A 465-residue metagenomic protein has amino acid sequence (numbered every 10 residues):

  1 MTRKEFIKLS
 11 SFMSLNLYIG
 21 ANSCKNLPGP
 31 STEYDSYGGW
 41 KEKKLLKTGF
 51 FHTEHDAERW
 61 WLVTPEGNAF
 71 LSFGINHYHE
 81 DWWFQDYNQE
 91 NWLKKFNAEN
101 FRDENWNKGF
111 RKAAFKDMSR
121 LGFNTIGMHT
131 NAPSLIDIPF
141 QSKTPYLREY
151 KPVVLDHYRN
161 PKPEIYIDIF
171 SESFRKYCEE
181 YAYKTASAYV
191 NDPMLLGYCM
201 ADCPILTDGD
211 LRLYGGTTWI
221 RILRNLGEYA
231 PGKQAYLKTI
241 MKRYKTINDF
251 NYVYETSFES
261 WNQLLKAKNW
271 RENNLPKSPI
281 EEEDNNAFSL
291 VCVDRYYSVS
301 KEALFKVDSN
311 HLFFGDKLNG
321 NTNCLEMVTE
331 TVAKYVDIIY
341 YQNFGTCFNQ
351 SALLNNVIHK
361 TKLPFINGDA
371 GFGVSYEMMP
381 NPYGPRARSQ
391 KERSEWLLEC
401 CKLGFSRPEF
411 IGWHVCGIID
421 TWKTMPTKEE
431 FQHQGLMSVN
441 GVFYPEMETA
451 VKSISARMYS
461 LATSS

Functional and structural regions predicted by a protein language model:
E5-N26: N-terminal export signals
T32-Q141, L155-N191, E283-V291, C416: Active-site-adjacent substrate/metal-binding segments within catalytic domains of carbohydrate-active enzymes
A57, P65, M194-M327: Polysaccharide-binding and catalytic clefts of secreted carbohydrate-active enzymes
N68, L121-T125, S142-P145, N191-G197 (+4 more regions): Loop/turn elements at helix/coil->beta-strand transitions in domains of secreted/extracellular proteins
S134-D210, Y214-K233, I240-K242: Acidic/aromatic-lined carbohydrate-recognition and catalytic surfaces of CAZymes acting on diverse glycans
L196, A370, R386-E429, Q434: Substrate-binding cleft of secreted/luminal carbohydrate-active enzymes
A287, V291-E302, D308-P382: Glycoside hydrolase catalytic-domain groove-lining segments
C416-S465: Aromatic-rich peripheral "rim/lid" segments of glycoside hydrolase catalytic domains that contact and position glycan
